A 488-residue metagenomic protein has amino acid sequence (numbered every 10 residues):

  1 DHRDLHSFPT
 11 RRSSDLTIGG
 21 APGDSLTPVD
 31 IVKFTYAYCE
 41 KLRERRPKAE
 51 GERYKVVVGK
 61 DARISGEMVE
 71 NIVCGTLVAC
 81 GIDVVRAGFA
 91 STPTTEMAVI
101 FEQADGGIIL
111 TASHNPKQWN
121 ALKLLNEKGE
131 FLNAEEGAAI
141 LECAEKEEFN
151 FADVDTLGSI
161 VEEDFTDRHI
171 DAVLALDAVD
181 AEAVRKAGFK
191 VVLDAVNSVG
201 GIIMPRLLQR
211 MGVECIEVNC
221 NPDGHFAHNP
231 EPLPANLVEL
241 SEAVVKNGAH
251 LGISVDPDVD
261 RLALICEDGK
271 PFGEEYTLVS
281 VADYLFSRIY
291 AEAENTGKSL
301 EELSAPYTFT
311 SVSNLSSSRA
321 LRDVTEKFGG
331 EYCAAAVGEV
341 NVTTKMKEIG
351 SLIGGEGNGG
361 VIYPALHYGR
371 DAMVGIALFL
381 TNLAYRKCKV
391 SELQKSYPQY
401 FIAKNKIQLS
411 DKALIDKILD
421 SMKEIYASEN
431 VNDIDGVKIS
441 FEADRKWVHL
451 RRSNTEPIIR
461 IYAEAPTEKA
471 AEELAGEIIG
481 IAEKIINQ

Functional and structural regions predicted by a protein language model:
D1-T10: Positively charged, low-complexity/disordered segments
S7, S14-G75, A79-C80, S159-V191 (+1 more regions): An N-terminal, well-structured beta->alpha segment
R11-R12, V58, T95, I108 (+11 more regions): Buried hydrophobic positions in well-ordered alpha/beta secondary-structure cores of metabolic enzymes
E40, E44, K55-W119, R206-I265: N-terminal small/polar loop signature for handling phosphorylated ligands or for N-terminal nucleophile
K117-Q118, L124-E135, E142, E239 (+3 more regions): Replace "Mg2+/Mn2+-dependent" with "divalent metal-dependent
N120-N247, G297: Gly/Ser/Thr-enriched, mixed-charge loops and adjacent short helices that form phosphate/oxyanion-binding elements
N133, E217-N219, K270-I289, E339 (+2 more regions): Gly/Ser/Thr-rich active-site loops/lids in small-molecule metabolic enzymes that frequently grip phosphoryl groups
H250-L251, Y290, G297, L303-Q488: Phosphate-binding and adjacent anionic-ligand microenvironments
